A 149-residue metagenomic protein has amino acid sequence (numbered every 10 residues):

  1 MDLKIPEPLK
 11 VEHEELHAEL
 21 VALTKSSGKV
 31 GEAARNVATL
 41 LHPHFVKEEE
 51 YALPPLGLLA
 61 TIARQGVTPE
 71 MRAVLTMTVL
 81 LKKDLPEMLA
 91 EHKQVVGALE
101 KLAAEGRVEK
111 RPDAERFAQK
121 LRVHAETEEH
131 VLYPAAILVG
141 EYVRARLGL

Functional and structural regions predicted by a protein language model:
M1-L149: Small-residue-biased structural context
